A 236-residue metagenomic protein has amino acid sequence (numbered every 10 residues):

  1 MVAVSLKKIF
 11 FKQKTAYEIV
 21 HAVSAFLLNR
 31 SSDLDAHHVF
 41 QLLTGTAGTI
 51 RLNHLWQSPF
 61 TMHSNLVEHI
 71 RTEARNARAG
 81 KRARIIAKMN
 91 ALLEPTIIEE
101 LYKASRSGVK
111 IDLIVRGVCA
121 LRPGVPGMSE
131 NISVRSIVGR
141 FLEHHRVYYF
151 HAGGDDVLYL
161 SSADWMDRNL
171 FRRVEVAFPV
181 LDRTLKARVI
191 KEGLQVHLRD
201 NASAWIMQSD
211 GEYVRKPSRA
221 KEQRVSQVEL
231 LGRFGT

Functional and structural regions predicted by a protein language model:
V2-V4, T15-S31: Short, small-residue-biased leader/transition segments that mark boundaries at the very start of proteins
S5, Q41-G45, R199: Non-catalytic alpha-helical coupling and interface elements of nucleotide-dependent molecular machines and regulators
K8-I9, K14: Polybasic, lysine-rich low-complexity intrinsically disordered segments
R30-G45: Mobile "lid/hinge" segments at catalytic clefts and subdomain interfaces of large enzymes
D33, L55-W56: Internal, active-site/partner-interface "lid" segment
A47-R51, P59-T236: PLD/PLD-like phosphodiesterase catalytic module centered on the HKD motif
